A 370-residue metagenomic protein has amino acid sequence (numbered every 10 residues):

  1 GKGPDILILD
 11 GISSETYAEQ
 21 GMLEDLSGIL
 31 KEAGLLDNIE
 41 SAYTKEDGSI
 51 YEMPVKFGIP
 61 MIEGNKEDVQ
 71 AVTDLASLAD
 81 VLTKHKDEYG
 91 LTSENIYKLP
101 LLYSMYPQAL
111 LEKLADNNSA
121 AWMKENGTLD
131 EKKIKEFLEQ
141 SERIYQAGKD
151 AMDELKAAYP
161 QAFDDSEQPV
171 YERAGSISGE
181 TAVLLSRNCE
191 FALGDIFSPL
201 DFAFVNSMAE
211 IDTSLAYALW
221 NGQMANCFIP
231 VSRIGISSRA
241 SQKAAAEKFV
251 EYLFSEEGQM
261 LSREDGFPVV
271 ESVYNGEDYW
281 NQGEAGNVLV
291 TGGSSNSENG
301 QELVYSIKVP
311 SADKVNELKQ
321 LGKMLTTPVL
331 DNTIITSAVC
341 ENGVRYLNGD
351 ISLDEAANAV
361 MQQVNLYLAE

Functional and structural regions predicted by a protein language model:
G1-S14, F163-E167, Y171-G179: Early extracytoplasmic/lumenal segment of secretory-pathway proteins
L9-M61, A76-S77, D212-L219: Hinge/lid segment of periplasmic solute-binding proteins
I12-A18, G194-D212: A ligand-binding cleft/hinge motif common to bilobed small-molecule-binding domains
Y51-V55, P60, A79-E142, Q146 (+1 more regions): Extracytoplasmic/periplasmic solute-binding protein
P60-G64, I234-G235: Short glycine- and hydrophobic/aromatic-rich loop-to-beta-strand nucleating segment in the catalytic cores
K124-I177, N206, T213-A218: Glycine-centered hinge/linker elements that transmit conformational signals in sensory and ligand-binding systems
V205-D278: Extracytoplasmic/periplasmic substrate-recognition and gating elements
V290-L368: C-terminal capping/gating helix-and-loop segments adjacent to ligand/active sites or protein-protein/ligand interfaces
